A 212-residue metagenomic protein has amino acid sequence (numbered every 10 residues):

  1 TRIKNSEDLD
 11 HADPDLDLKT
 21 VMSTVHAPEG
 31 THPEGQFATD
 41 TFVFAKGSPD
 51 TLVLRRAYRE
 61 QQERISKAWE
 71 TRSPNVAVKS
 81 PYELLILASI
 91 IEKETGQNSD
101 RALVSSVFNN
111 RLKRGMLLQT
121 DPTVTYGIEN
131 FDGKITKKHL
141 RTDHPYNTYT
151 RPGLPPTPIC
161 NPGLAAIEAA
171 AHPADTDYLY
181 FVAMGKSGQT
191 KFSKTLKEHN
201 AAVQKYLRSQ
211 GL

Functional and structural regions predicted by a protein language model:
N5-L212: Bacterial extracytoplasmic/cell-wall-associated proteins, especially those involved in peptidoglycan
